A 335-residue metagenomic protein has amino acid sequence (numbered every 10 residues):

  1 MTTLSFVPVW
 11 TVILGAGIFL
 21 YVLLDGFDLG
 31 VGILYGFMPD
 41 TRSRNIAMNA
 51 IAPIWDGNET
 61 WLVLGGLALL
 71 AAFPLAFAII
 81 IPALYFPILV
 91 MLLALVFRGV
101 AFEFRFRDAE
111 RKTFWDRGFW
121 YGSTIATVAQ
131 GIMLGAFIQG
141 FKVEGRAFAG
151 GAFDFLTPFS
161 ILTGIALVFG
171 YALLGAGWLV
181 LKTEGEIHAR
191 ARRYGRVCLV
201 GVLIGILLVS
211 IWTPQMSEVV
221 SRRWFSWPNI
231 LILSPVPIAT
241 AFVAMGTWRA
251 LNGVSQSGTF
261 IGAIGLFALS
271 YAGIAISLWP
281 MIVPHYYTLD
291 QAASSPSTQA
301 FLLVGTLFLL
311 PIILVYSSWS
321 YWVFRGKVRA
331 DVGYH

Functional and structural regions predicted by a protein language model:
M1-G57, V63-G66: N-terminal signal-anchor module of multipass membrane proteins
M1-L14, L70-Y85, I138-P158: Helix-coil boundary and interhelical linker segments in multi-pass alpha-helical membrane proteins
W10-Y21, I81-L93, W120-I125, D154-V168 (+2 more regions): Alpha-helical transmembrane segments
L29-P53, L70-I80, E103-F114, G175-Y194 (+4 more regions): Juxtamembrane membrane-water interface segments of multi-pass membrane proteins, especially cytoplasmic-side
I54-I125, E144, R222-L231: Membrane-interface helix-loop-helix modules in multi-pass inner-membrane proteins
G99-R105, I276-L289: Transmembrane alpha-helical segments of integral membrane proteins
F104-S255, T259, G273: Long, contiguous internal "core" modules enriched in hydrophobic/ aromatic residues
V283-L302: Short, membrane-exposed interhelical loops at transmembrane-helix boundaries
